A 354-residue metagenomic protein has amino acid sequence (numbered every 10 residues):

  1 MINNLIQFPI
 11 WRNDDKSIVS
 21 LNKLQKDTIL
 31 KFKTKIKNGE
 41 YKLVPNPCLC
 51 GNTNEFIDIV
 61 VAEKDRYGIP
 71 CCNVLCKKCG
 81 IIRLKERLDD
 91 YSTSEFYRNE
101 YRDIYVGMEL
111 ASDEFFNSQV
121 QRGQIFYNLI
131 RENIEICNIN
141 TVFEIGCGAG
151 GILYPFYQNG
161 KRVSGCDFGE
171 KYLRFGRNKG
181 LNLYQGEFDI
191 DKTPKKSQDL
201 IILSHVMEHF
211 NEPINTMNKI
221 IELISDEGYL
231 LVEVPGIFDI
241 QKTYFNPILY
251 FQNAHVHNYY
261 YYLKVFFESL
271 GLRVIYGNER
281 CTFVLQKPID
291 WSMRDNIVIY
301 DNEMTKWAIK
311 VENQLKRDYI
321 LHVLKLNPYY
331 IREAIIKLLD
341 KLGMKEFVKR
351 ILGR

Functional and structural regions predicted by a protein language model:
I2-K196, L200-S204, I214-M217, E279-C281 (+2 more regions): Conserved N-terminal segment of class I S-adenosyl-L-methionine
L49-F56, Y261-G277: A SAM-dependent methyltransferase catalytic signature shared across enzymes that methylate proteins
H205-H209: A short His-aromatic
I214-Y229: A short glycine-rich, Lys/Arg-flanked "PGG" loop and its adjoining helix->strand segment in the class I
V232-F266: Short, glycine-/aromatic-enriched active-site segment of Class I SAM-dependent methyltransferases
I237-T243, E279-D290: Flexible glycine/acidic-rich beta-alpha junction loops that bind and position SAM and/or redox cofactors in anaerobic
